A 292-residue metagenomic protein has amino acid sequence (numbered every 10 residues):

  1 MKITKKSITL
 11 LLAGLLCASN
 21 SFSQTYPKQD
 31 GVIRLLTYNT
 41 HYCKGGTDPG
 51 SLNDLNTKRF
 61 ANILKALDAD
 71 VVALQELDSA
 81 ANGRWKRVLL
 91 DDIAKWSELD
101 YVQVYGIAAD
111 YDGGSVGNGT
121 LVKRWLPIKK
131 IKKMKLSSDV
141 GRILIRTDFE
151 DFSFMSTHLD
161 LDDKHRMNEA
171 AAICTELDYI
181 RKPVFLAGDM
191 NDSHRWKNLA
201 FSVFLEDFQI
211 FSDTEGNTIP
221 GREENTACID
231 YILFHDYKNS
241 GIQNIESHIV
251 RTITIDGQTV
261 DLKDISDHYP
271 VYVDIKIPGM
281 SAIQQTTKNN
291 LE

Functional and structural regions predicted by a protein language model:
K2-L10, S19-K95, D110-D112, D267 (+1 more regions): N-terminal, active-site-proximal structural segment of metallo-dependent hydrolase catalytic domains
Q24, I131-K133, D163, T175-F185 (+1 more regions): Metal-dependent phosphoester-hydrolase catalytic domains
D30-I33, L67-D70, L99-V102, F152-S153 (+1 more regions): Loop/turn elements at helix/coil->beta-strand transitions in domains of secreted/extracellular proteins
V32-T47, K130, R146, D151-D160: Active-site-proximal beta-strand elements of phosphoester/diester hydrolases
T37, A73-L74, S156, A187 (+1 more regions): Generic enzyme active-site microenvironment
Y42-G46, S79-N82, Y111-G113, D162-H165 (+2 more regions): Active-site environment of divalent metal-dependent phosphoester hydrolases
V72-Q75, V104-I107, F185-D189, S212-E215: Active-site neighborhood of phospho(di)ester-bond hydrolases with catalytic His/Asp-centered motifs
L77-S153, I245-V250: Structured beta-strand-rich core segments of catalytic domains in phosphoester-bond hydrolases
